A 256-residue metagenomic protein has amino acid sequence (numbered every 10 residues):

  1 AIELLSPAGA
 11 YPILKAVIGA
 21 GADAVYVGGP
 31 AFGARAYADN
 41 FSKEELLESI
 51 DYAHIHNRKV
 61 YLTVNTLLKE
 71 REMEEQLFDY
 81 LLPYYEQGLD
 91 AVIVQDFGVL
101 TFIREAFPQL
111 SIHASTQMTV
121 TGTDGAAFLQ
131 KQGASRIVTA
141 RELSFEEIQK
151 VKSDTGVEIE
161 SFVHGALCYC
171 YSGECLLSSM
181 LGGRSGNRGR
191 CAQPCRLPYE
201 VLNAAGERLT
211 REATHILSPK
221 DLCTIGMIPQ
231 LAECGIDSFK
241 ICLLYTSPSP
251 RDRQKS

Functional and structural regions predicted by a protein language model:
E3-A24: N-terminal basic/disordered segments at the start of proteins
L4-P7, V25-V27, V60-V64, V92-V94 (+4 more regions): Hydrophobic faces of well-ordered beta-strands that scaffold small-molecule active sites in alpha/beta enzyme cores
V17, D96, L129, S161 (+1 more regions): Conserved, mostly hydrophobic/aromatic
Y26-E44, V64-K69, L244: Glycine-rich, proline-tolerant flexible connector loops at the mouths of alpha/beta enzymes
Y37-L47, F97-I103, L143-D154: Active-site-adjacent beta->alpha loops and helix N-cap segments on the catalytic face of soluble alpha/beta enzymes
K43-F102, A106, S111-T116: Active-site beta->alpha loop and helix N-cap motifs at the rims of alpha/beta catalytic domains
H113-D237: Catalytic alpha/beta core domains of metabolic enzymes, predominantly
Y245-Q254: Conserved small/polar residues in nucleotide/adenosyl-binding loops
